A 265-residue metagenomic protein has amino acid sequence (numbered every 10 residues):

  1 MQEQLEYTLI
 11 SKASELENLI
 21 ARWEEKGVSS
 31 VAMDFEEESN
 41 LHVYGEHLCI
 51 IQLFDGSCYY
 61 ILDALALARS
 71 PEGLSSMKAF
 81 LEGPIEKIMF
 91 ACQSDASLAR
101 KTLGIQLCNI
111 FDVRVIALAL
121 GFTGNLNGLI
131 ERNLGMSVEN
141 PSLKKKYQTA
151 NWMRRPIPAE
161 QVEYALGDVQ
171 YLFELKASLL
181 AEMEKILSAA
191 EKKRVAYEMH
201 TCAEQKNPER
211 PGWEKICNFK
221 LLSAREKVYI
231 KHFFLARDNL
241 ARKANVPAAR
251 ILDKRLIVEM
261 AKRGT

Functional and structural regions predicted by a protein language model:
M1-V31, F35: N-terminal accessory regions of nucleic-acid-interacting proteins
L9, Q52-L74, K78-F173, A177-L180 (+1 more regions): Active-site-proximal helix-loop-helix substrate-binding element of RNase H-like nuclease domains
L19, N40-Y44, L120, N151-P156 (+1 more regions): Short, solvent-exposed polar/charged micro-motifs at secondary-structure junctions
S30-M33, E38-E46, P71-L74, G83: An N-terminal domain-cap segment
L41-S57: A short alpha/beta connector and helix-capping loop motif
N151, P158-L240, V246-I257: Mixed-charge, glycine-rich, non-catalytic linkers/tails in nucleic-acid processing enzymes
E259-T265: Compact, charge-rich alpha-helical regulatory domains located at protein termini
